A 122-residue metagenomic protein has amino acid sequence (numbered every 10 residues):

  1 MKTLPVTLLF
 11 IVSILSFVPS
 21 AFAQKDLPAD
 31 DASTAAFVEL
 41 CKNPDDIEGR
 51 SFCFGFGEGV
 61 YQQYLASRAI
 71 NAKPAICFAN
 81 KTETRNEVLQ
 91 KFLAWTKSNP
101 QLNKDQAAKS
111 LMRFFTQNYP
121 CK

Functional and structural regions predicted by a protein language model:
M1-T7: Positively charged n-region of N-terminal signal peptides that target proteins for export
T7-F17: Bacterial N-terminal signal peptides
F17-K25: Sec/Tat signal peptide C-region and signal peptidase I cleavage site
D26-T34, T84, L102-Q106: Short, structural beta-strand-to-alpha-helix junction motif
D31-A94: Short N-proximal segments of mature Sec-exported proteins
R85-K122: Surface-exposed, polar helix/loop patches in the mature regions of secreted/periplasmic/lumenal proteins that form
